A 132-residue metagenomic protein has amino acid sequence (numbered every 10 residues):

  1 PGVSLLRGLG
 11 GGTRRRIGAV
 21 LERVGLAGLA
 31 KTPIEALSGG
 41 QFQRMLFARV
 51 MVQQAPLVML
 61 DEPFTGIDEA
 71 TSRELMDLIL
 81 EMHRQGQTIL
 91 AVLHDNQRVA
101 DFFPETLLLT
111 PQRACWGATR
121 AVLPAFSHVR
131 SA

Functional and structural regions predicted by a protein language model:
G10-L29: Conserved ABC ATPase "signature" region
P33-L37: Conserved ABC ATPase signature
F47: Hydrophobic anchor residue at the start of the ABC signature
V58-D61: Catalytic Walker B motif of ABC-type/P-loop ATPase nucleotide-binding domains
E69-T71: Helix N-cap at the start of a conserved alpha-helix in ABC-type nucleotide-binding domains
L93-H94: H-loop/switch region of ABC-family ATPase nucleotide-binding domains
T106-T119: H-loop (His-switch) and adjacent beta-strand-loop-beta switch element of ABC-type ATPase nucleotide-binding domains
